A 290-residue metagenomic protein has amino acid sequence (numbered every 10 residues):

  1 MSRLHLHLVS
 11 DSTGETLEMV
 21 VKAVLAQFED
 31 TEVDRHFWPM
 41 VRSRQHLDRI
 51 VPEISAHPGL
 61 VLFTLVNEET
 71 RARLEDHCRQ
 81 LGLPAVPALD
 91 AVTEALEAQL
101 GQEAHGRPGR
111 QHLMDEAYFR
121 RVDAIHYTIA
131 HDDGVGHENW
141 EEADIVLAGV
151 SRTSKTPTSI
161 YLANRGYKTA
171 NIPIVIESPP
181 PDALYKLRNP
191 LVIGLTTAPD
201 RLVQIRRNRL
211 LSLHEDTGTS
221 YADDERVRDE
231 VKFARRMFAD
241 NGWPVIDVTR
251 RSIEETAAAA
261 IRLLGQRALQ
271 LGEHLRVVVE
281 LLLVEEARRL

Functional and structural regions predicted by a protein language model:
M1-S10, G14-V20, V24: N-terminal accessory targeting/assembly segments
D11, Q270-L290: N-terminal low-complexity segments that are often proline-rich with Ser/Thr-Pro
F37-I54, V61-L65: Metallocofactor- and cofactor-centric catalytic cores in central/energy metabolism, strongly enriched
R79-R120, R226-E230, R236: Ser/Thr/Gly-rich flexible loops in soluble cytosolic domains mediating phosphotransfer, phosphorylation
V122-T169: Internal active-site segments that recognize and position negatively charged phosphoryl groups and nucleotide moieties
T169-P180: Short beta-strand-centered segment that lines the nucleotide-binding/catalytic pocket of NTP-utilizing
N189-D229: A glycine- and Lys/Arg-enriched "phosphate-lid" helix/loop adjacent to the NTP-binding pocket of small-molecule kinases
M237-L275: NTP-dependent small-molecule kinase module
